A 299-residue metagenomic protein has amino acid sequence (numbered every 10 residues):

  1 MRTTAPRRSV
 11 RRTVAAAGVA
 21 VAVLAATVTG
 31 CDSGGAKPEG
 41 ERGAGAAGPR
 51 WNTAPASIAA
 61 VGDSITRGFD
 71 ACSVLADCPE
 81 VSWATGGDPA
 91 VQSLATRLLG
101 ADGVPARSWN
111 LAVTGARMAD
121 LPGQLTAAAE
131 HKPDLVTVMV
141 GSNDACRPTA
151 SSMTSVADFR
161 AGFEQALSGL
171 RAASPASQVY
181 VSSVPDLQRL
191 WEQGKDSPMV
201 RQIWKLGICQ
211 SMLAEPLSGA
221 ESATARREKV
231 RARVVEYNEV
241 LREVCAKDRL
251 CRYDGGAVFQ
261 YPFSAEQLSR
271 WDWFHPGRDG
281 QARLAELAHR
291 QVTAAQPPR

Functional and structural regions predicted by a protein language model:
M1-V21, R233: N-terminal export and membrane-targeting signals
A22-T27: Hydrophobic core
V28, D32-G34: Bacterial signal peptide processing site
G35-N110: Serine-esterase "nucleophile elbow" of acetyl-processing enzymes
V74-C78, W271-R299: C-terminal or late-domain output modules
V91-Q92, D120-A128: Alpha-helical scaffolding within the catalytic cores of extracellular/periplasmic polymer-degrading hydrolases
S108-M118: Functional beta-strand-loop-alpha-helix junction segments that form "active/interaction loops" within catalytic
L125-W271, R278, H289-T293: Alpha-helical cap/lid subdomain in secreted, periplasmic, or secretory-pathway luminal O-acyl-processing enzymes
